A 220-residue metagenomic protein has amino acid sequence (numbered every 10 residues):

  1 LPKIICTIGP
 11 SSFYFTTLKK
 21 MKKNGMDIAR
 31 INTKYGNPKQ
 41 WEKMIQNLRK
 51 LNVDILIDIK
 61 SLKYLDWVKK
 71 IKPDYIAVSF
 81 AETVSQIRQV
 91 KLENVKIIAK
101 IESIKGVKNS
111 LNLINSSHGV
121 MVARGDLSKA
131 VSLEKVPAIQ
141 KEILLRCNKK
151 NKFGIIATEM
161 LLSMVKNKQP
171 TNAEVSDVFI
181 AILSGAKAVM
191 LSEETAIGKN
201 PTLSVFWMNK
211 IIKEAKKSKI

Functional and structural regions predicted by a protein language model:
L1-I220: Non-catalytic helical/linker scaffolds that mediate oligomerization, partner binding, and domain coupling around large
